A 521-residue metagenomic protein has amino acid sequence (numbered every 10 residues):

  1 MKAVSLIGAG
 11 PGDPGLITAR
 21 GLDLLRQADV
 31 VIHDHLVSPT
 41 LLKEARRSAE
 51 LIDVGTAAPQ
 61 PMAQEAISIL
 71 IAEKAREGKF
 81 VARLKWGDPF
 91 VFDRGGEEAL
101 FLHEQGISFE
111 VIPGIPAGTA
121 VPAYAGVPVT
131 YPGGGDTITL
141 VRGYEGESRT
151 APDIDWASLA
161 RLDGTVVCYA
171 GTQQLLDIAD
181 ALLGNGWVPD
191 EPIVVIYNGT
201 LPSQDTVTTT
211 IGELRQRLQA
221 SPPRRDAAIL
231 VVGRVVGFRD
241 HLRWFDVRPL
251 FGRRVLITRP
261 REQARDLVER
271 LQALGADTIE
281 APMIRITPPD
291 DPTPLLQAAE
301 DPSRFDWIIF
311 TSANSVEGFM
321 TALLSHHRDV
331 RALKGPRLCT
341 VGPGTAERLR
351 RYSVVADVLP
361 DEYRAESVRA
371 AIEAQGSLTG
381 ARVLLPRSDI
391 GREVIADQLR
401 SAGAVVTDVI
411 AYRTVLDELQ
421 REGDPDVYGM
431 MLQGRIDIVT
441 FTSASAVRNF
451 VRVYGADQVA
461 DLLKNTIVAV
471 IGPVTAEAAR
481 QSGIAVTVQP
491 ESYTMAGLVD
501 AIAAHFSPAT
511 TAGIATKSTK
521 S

Functional and structural regions predicted by a protein language model:
M1, D23-L24, K43-E44, K74-R76 (+12 more regions): Solvent-exposed alpha-helices and their adjacent loops that cap or buttress functional pockets in soluble metabolic
M1-P11, I52-A58, T139-Y144, I279-I284 (+2 more regions): Short, basic, glycine/proline-bearing loop/turn elements
M1-P14, A19-I115, A120, A228 (+3 more regions): Class I S-adenosyl-L-methionine
S5, D29-I32, A82, T139 (+5 more regions): Conserved beta-strand elements of the Class I
P11-G12, A63-I67, L176, V195 (+1 more regions): Signature of uroporphyrinogen-III synthase
D29-V31, L51, P128, V166 (+4 more regions): Short, well-ordered beta-strand core segments
W86-L162, V207-T208, V358-R364: Class I SAM-dependent methyltransferase SAM-binding "motif I" and its flanking Rossmann-like core
G146-V194: Conserved anion/nucleotide-ligand pocket segment
